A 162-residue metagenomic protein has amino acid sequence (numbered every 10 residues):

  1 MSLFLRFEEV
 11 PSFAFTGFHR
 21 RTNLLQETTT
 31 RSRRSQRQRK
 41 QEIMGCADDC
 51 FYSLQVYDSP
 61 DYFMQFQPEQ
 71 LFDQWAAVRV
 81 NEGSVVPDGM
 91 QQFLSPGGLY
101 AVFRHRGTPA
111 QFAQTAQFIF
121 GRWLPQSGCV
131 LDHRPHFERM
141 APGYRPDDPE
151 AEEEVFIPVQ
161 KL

Functional and structural regions predicted by a protein language model:
M1-L162: A solvent-exposed interaction/effector surface
